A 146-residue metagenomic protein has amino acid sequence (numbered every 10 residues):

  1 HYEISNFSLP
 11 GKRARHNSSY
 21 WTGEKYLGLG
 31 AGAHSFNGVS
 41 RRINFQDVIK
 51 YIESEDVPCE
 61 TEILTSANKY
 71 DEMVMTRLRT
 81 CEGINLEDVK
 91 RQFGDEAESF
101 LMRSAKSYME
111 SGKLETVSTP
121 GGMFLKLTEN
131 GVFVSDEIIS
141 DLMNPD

Functional and structural regions predicted by a protein language model:
H1-D95: C-terminal scaffold of the Radical SAM
E3, M109-P120: A short, conserved structural fragment
N68-M75, M102, V132, D136: Non-catalytic, well-ordered alpha-helical scaffold segments
L86-E87, S99-L101, V117: Extended hydrophobic-aromatic, low-complexity segments
G94-E110: Short amphipathic alpha-helical interaction segments
G121-T128: Minor-groove-contacting beta-hairpin "wing" of winged helix-turn-helix DNA-binding domains
E129-D146: Short, amphipathic alpha-helical interaction segments positioned at domain boundaries
